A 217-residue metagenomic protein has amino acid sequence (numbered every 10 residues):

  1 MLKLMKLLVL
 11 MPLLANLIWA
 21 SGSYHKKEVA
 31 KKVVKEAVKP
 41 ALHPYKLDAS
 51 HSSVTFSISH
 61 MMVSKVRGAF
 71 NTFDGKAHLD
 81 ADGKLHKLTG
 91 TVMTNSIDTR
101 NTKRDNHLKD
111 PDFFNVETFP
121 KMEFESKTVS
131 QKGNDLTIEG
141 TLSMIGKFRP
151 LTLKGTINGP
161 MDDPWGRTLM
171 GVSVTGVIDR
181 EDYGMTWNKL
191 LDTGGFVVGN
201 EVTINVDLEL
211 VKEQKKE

Functional and structural regions predicted by a protein language model:
M1-L4: N-terminal secretory signal peptides that target proteins for export/translocation
K6-N16: Bacterial N-terminal signal peptides
W19-E217: Low-complexity, acidic/polar, glycine-enriched regions of mature
